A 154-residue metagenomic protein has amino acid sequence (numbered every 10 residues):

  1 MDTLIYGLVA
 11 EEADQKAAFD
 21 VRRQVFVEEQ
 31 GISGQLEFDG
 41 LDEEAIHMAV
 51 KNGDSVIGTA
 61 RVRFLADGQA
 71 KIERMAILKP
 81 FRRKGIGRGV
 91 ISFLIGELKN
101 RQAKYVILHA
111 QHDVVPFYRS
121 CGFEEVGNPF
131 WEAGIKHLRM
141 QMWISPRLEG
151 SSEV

Functional and structural regions predicted by a protein language model:
M1-E12, P146-V154: Conserved N-terminal entry element of GNAT/NAT acetyltransferase domains
D20-S33: Helix-loop element at the rim of GNAT/NAT acetyltransferase active sites that forms part of the acceptor-substrate
A49, S55-R63, K71-A76: Conserved beta-strand in the GNAT
F64-I72, R82-R83, E132-H137: A conserved beta-turn-beta hairpin within the catalytic core of GNAT-like acetyltransferases that forms part
I72, V106-A110: Conserved hydrophobic beta-strand within the GNAT/NAT acetyltransferase core sheet that lines the active-site cleft
R83-G96: Conserved acetyl-CoA-binding loop-helix of GNAT-fold acetyltransferases
H109, R119, E124-R139: Conserved catalytic-core motifs of GNAT/GCN5-like acyltransferases
W131-V154: C-terminal "cap" of GNAT-fold acetyltransferases
